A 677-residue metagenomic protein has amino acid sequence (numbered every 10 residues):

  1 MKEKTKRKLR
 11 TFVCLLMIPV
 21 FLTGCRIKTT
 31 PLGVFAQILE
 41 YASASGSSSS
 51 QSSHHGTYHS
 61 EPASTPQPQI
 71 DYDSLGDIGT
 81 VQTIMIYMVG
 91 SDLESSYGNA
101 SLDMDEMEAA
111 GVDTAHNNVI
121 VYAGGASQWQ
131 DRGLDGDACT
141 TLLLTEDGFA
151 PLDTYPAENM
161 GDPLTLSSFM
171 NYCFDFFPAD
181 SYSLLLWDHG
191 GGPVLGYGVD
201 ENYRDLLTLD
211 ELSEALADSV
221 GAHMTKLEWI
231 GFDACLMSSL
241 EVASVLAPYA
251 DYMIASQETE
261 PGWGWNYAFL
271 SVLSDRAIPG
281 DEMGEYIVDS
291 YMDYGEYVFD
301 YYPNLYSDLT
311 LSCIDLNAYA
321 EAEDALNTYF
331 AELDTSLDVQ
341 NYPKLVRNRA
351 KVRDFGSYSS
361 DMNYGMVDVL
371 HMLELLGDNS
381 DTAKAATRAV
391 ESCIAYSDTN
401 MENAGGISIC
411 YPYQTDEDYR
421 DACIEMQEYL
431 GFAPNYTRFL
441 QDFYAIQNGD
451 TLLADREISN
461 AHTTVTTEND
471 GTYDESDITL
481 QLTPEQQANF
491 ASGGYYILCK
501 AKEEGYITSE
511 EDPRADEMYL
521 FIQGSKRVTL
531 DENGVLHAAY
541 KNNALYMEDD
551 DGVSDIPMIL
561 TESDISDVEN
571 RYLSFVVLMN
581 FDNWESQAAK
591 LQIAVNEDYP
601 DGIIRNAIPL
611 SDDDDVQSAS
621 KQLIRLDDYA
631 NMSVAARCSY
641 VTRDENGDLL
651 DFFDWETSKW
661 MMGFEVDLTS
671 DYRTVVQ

Functional and structural regions predicted by a protein language model:
K2-V13: Bacterial N-terminal signal peptides that target proteins for export
T5, P31, F35-I38, A42: Composition-driven recognition of long, low-complexity, acid-poor segments enriched in small hydrophobic and small
F21-G24: C-terminal motif of bacterial Sec signal peptides marking the signal peptidase cleavage site
R26-K28: Bacterial signal peptide processing site
L39-P178: N-terminal extension/subdomain marker
A44-D77, P193, Y197-F232, M237-Q677: Terminal, contiguous helix-loop blocks that mediate binding/assembly
T83-M88, N118-A123, Y182-L186, E228-F232 (+2 more regions): Structural recognition of the beta-strand scaffold that forms the well-ordered cores of secreted hydrolase catalytic
A123-M224, A234-L236, L240, Q257-E258: Catalytic-core segments of thiol-dependent peptidases
